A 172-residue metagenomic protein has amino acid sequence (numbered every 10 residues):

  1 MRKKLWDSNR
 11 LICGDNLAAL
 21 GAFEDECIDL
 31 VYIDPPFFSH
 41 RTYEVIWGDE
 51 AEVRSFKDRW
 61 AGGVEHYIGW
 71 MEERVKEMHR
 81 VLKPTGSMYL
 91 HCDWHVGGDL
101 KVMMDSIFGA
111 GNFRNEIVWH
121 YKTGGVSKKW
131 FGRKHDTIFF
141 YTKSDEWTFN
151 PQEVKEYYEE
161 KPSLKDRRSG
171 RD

Functional and structural regions predicted by a protein language model:
M1-D172: Core catalytic lobe of class I
